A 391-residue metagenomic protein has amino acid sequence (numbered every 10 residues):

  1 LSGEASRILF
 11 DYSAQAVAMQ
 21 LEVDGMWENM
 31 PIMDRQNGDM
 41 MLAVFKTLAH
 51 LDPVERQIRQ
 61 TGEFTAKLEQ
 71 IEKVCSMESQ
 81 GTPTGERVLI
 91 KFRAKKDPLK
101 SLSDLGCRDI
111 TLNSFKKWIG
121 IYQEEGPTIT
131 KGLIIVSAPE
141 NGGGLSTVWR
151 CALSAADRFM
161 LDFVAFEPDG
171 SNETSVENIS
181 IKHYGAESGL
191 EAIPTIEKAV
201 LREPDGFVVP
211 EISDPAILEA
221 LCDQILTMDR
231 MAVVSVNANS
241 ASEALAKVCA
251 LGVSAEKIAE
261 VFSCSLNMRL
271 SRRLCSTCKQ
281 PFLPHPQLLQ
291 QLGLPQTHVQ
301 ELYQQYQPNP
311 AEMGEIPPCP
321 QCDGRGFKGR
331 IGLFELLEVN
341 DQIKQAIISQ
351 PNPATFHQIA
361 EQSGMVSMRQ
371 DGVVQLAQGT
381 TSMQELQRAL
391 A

Functional and structural regions predicted by a protein language model:
L1-A391: Short, flexible helix-loop junctions that flank or precede catalytic/ligand sites
